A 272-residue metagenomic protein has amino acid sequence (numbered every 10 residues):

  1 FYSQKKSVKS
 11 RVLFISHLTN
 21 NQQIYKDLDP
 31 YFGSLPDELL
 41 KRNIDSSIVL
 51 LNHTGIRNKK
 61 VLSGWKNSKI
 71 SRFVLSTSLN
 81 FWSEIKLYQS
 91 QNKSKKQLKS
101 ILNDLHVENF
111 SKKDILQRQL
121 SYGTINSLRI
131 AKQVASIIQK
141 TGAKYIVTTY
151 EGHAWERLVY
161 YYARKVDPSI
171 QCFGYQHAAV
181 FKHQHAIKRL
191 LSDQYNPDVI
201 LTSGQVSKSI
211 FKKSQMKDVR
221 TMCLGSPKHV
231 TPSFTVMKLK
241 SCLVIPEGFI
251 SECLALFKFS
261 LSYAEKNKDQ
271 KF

Functional and structural regions predicted by a protein language model:
F1-F272: Catalytic-core helical/loop segments in enzymes performing group transfer/polymerization on anionic/lipid-linked
